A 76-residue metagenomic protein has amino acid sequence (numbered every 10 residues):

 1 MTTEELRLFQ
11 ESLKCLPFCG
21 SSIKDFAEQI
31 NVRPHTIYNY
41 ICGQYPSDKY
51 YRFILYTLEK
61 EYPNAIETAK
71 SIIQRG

Functional and structural regions predicted by a protein language model:
M1-C19, Y56: A short, Lys/Arg-rich alpha-helix, primarily the initiator
T2-T3, I23, Y45, I54 (+1 more regions): Recognition helices and adjacent regulatory flanks at domain boundaries
S12-P17, Q29, I37-Y38, F53-I54: Generic alpha-helical hydrophobic packing signal
S22-I30: Short alpha-helical "recognition helix" segments of helix-turn-helix
N31-P46: Recognition helix of helix-turn-helix/homeodomain-like DNA-binding domains that insert into the DNA major groove
K49-T68: DNA major-groove recognition helix of helix-turn-helix/homeodomain DNA-binding modules
E67-G76: Short amphipathic recognition helices of helix-turn-helix/homeodomain-type DNA-binding modules
